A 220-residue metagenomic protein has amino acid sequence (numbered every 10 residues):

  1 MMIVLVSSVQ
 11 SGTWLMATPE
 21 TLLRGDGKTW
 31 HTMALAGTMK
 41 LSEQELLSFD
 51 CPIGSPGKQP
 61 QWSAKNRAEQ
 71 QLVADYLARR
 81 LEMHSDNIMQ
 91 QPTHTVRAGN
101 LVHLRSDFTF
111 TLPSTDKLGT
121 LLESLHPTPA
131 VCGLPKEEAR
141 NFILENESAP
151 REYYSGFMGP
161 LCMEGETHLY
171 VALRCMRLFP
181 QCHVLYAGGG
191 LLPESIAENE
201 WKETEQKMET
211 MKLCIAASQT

Functional and structural regions predicted by a protein language model:
M1-R67, G165-G188: An anion-binding catalytic pocket shared by soluble metabolic enzymes
H31-M33, G37-E145, A216-Q219: Contiguous alpha-helical scaffold segments within structured protein domains that host functional hotspots
F108-T220: Conserved hydrophobic core element of enzyme catalytic domains
